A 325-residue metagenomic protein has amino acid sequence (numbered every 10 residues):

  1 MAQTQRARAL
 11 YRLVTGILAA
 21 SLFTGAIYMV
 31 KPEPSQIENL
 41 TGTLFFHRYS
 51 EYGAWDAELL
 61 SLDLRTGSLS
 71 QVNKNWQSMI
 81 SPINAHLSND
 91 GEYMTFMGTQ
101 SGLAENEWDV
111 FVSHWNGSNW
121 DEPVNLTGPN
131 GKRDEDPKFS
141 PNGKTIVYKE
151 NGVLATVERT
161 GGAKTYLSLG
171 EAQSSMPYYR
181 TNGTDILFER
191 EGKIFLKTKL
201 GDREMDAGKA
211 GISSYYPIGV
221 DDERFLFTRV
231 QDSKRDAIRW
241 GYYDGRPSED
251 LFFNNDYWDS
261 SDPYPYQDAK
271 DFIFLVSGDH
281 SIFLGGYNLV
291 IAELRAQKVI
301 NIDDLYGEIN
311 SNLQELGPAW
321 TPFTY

Functional and structural regions predicted by a protein language model:
T4-I17: N-terminal Sec-pathway targeting helices
R12-L13, A20-Y325: Sequence signature of WD/YWTD-type beta-propeller architectures
